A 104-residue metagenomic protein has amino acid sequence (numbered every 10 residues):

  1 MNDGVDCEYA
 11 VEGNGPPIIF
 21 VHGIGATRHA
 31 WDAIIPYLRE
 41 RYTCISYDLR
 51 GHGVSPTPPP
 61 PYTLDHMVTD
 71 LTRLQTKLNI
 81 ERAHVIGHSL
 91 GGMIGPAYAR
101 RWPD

Functional and structural regions predicted by a protein language model:
G4, G13-G15, E40, T76-R82 (+1 more regions): Active-site acidic short loop of glycosyltransferases
V5-T57: Conserved HGGG/HGGXW glycine-rich cap/lid loop of the alpha/beta-hydrolase fold
R28, P56-P59, A83, M93: A short, glycine- and basic residue-enriched loop/turn that sits immediately adjacent to a domain's principal
D65-A83: Conserved acidic catalytic loop of the alpha/beta-hydrolase fold
E81-D104: Conserved hydrolase catalytic core segment
